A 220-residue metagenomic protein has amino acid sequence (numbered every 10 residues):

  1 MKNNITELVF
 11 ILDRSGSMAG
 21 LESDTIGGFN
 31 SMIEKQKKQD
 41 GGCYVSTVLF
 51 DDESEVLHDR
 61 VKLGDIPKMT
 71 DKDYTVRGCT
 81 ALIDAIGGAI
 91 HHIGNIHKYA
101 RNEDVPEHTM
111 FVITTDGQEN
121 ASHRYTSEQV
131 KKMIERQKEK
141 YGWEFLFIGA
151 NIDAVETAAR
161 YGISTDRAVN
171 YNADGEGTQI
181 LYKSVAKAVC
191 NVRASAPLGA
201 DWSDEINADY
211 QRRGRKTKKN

Functional and structural regions predicted by a protein language model:
M1-N220: Acidic, low-complexity intrinsically disordered regions
